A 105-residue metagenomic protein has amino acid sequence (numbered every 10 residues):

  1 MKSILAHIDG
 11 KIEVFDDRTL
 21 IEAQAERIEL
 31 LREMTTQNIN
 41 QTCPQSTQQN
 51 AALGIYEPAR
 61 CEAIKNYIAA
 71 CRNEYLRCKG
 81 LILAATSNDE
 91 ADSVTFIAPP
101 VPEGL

Functional and structural regions predicted by a protein language model:
M1-L105: A preference for well-ordered globular domain cores that mediate specific macromolecular interactions or catalysis
